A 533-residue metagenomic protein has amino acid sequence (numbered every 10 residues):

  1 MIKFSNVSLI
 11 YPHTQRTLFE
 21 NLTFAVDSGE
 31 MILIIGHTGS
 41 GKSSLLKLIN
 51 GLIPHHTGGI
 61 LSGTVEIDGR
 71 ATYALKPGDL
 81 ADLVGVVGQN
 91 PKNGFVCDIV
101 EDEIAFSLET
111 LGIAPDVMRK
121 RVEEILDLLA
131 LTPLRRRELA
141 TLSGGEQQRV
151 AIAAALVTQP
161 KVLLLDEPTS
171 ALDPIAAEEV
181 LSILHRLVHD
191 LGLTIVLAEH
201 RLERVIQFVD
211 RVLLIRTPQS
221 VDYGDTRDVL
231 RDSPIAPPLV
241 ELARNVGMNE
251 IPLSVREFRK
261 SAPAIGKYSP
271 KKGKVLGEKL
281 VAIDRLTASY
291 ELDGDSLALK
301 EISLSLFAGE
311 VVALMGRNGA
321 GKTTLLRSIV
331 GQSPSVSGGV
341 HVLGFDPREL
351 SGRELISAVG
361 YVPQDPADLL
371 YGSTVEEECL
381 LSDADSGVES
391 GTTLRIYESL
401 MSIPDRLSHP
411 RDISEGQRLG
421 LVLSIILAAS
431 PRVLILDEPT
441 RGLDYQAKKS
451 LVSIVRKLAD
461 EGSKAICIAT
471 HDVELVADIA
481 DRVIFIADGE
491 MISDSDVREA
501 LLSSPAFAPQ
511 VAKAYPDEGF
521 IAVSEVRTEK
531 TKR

Functional and structural regions predicted by a protein language model:
I35-H37, M315-R317: The feature captures the beta-strand-to-loop junction immediately N-terminal to the Walker
N50, V330: Helix-to-loop junction immediately C-terminal to a conserved catalytic motif
G58-R70, G338-D346, L355: Conserved ABC transporter NBD signature motif
D116-L134, V388-R406: Conserved ABC ATPase "signature" region
A155-L156, L427: ABC ATPase C-loop
L163-D166, L434-D437: Catalytic Walker B motif of ABC-type/P-loop ATPase nucleotide-binding domains
E199-H200, T470-H471: H-loop/switch region of ABC-family ATPase nucleotide-binding domains
I215-A243, E490-A514: Conserved beta-strand-loop-alpha-helix hinge in the C-terminal portion of ABC ATPase nucleotide-binding domains
